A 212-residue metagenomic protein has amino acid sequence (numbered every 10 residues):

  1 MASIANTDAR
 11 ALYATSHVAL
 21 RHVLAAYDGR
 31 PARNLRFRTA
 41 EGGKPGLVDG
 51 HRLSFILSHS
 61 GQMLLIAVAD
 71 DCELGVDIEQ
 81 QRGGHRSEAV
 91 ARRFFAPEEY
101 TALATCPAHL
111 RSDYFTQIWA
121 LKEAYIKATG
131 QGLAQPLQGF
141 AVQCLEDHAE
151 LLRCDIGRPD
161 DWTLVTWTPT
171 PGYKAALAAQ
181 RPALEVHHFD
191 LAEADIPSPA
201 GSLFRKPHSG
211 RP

Functional and structural regions predicted by a protein language model:
M1-P212: Core catalytic alpha/beta fold that binds nucleotide/phospho-ligands
